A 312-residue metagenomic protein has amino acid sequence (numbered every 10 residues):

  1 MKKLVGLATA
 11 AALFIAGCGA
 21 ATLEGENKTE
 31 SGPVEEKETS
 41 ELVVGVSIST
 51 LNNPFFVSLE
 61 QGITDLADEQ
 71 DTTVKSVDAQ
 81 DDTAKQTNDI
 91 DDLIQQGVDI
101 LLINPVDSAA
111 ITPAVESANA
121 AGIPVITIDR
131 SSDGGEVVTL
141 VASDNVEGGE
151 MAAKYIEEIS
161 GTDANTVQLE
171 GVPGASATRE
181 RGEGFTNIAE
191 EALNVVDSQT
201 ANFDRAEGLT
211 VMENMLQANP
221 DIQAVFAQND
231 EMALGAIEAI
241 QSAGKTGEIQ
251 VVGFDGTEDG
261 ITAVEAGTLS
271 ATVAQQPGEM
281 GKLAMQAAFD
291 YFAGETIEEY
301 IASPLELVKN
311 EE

Functional and structural regions predicted by a protein language model:
M1-A16: Sec-dependent bacterial lipoprotein signal peptides
I15-V34: Bacterial lipoprotein signal-peptidase II cleavage site
E30, V34-E35, S40, L169 (+3 more regions): Hinge/cleft segment of the Venus flytrap/periplasmic-binding protein
V43-L66, Q70, V74-D92, Q96-V98 (+5 more regions): Extracytoplasmic "Venus flytrap"
V44, Q86, V141-T166, E207-L209 (+2 more regions): Hydrophobic alpha-helical segments within soluble ligand-binding/sensing domains
S76, S132-Y155, Q168-L169, S198 (+1 more regions): Short beta-strand elements at the ligand-binding edges of bilobed clamshell
I100, S108-E147, N165, D255-E265 (+1 more regions): Flexible loop/hinge segments that line or gate small-molecule binding clefts
I100-A118, F185, N202-I261: Hydrophobic alpha-helical
